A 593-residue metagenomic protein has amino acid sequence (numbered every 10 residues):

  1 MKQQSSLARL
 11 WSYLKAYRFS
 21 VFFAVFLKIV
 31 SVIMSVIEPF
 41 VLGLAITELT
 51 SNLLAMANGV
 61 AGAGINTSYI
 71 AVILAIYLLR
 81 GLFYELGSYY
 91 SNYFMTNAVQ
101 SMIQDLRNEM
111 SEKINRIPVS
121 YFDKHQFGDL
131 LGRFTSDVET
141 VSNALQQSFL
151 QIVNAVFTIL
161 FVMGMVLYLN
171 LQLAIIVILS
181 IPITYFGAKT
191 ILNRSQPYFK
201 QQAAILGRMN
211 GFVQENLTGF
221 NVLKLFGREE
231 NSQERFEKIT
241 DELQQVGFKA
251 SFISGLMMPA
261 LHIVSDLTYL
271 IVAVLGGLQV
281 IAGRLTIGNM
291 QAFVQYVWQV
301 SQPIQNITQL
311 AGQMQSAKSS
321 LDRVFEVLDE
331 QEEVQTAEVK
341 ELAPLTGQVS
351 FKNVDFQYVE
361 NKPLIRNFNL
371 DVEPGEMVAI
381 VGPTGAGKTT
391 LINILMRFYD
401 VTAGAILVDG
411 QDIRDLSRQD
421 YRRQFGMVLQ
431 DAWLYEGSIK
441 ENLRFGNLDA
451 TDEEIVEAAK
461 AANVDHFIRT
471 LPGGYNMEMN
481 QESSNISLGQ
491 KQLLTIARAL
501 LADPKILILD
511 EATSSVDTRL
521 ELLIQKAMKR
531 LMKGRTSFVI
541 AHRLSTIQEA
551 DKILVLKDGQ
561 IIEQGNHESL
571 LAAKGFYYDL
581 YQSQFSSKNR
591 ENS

Functional and structural regions predicted by a protein language model:
M1-K2, Q100, N108-G132, S136-V138 (+6 more regions): Short intracellular "coupling" helices and adjacent cytoplasmic loop segments at the cytosolic face of multi-pass
K2, T336-A337, L342-S593: ABC-type nucleotide-binding domain
Q3-R18, L130: A short amphipathic helical element positioned immediately N-terminal to and/or at the very start of a transmembrane
Y13-F19, V119-S120, V138-L145, F149 (+7 more regions): An intracellular "coupling" helix at the cytosolic face of ABC transporter transmembrane type-1 domains
A16, S20-I33, Q147-Q201, V272-L285 (+1 more regions): Transmembrane helices of ABC transporter permease
F19-F40, Y77, N92-T96, S142-A155 (+3 more regions): Alpha-helical segments in transporter systems
V21-G87, Y168-Q172, G283-I287: Transmembrane helix-loop-helix hairpins at lipid-water interfaces of multipass membrane proteins, especially the type-1
R228, F252, Y269, F293 (+1 more regions): Cytosolic ends of transmembrane helices, especially the final helix of ABC transmembrane type-1 domains
